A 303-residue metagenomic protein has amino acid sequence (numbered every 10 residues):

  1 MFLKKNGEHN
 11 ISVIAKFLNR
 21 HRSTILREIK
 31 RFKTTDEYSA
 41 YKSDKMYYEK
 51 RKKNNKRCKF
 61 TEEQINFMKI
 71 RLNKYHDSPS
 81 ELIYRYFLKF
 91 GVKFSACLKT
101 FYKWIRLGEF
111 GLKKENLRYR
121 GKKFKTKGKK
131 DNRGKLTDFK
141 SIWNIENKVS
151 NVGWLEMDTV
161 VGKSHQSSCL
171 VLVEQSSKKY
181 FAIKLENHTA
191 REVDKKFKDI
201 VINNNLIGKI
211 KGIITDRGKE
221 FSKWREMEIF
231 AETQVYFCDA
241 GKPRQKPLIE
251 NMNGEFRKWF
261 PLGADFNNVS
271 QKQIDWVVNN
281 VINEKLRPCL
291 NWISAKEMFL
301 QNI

Functional and structural regions predicted by a protein language model:
M1-F2, N6-K74: Short, basic alpha-helical/linker "hinge" immediately adjacent to a nucleic-acid-recognition surface
V13-A15, S78-V92: DNA-recognition alpha helix
I25-E28, M68, L82, F101 (+8 more regions): Mobile genetic element proteins and their domesticated derivatives, centered on retroelements and DNA transposons
K45-Y47, K93-V149: Basic, flexible linker segments flanking DNA-binding modules in nucleic acid-interacting mobile-element proteins
E62-Y75, E228-V235, D239-I303: Charged alpha-helix within mobile-element recombinases
W143-Y180: An active-site-proximal beta-strand-loop segment
G162-H165, A182-I207: Active-site beta-loop-alpha junctions of metal-dependent nucleic acid enzymes, especially the RNase H-like/DDE
G208-K223, G241: Acidic/histidine-rich, metal-coordinating catalytic segments
